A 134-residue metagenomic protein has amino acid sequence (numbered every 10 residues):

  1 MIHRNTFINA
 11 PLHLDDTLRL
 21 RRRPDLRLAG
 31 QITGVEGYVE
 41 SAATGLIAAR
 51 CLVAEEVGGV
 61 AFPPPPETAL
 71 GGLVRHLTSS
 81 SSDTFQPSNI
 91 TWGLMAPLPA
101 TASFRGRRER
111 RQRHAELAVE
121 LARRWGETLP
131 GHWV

Functional and structural regions predicted by a protein language model:
M1-V35, A42-A43, F62-S79, F85-T91 (+1 more regions): A glycine-rich dinucleotide-binding beta-alpha-beta segment and adjacent secondary-structure elements that constitute
G37, S41-T44, H114, A118: Generic hydrophobic secondary-structure packing signal
S41-P64: Internal hydrophobic alpha-helix adjacent to the cofactor/substrate pocket in enzyme cavities
A43-R50, V74, V119-R123: Predominant activation on well-ordered alpha-helical scaffold segments within soluble catalytic domains
L52-E55, H76, S80, W125-L129: Change "in soluble alpha/beta enzymes" to "in soluble alpha/beta proteins
V60-E67, G126-G131: Non-catalytic terminal regions with compositionally biased, polar/charged low complexity
S88-V134: C-terminal auxiliary extensions adjacent to catalytic cores
